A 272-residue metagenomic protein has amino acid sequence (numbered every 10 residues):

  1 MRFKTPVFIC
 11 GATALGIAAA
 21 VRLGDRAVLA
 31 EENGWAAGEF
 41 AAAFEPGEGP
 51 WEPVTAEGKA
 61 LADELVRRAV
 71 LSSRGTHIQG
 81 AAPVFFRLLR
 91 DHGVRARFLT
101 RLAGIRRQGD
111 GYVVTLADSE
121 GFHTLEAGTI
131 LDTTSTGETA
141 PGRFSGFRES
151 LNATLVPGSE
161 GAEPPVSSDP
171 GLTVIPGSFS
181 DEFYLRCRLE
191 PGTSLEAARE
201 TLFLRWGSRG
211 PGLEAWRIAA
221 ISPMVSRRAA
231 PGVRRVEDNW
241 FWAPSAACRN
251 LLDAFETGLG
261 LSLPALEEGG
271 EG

Functional and structural regions predicted by a protein language model:
M1-L15: Beta1/beta-strand and adjacent pyrophosphate-binding region of the FAD-binding site in flavoprotein oxidoreductases
T13-A14, W35, R249: Residue-level detector of alpha-helix initiation sites
L23: Aromatic pocket-lining residues of Rossmann-like dinucleotide-binding sites
A27-V28: Conserved beta-strand positions in the Rossmann-like core of class I SAM-dependent methyltransferases
E31-G104, G142: Conserved N-terminal/central alpha/beta ligand/cofactor-binding core
A96, R101-A215: Predominantly flavin-linked oxidoreductase catalytic cores and closely associated redox partners
R217-F255: FAD-binding beta-loop-beta segment adjacent to the flavin cofactor pocket
L251-G272: Internal hydrophobic alpha-helix adjacent to the cofactor/substrate pocket in enzyme cavities
